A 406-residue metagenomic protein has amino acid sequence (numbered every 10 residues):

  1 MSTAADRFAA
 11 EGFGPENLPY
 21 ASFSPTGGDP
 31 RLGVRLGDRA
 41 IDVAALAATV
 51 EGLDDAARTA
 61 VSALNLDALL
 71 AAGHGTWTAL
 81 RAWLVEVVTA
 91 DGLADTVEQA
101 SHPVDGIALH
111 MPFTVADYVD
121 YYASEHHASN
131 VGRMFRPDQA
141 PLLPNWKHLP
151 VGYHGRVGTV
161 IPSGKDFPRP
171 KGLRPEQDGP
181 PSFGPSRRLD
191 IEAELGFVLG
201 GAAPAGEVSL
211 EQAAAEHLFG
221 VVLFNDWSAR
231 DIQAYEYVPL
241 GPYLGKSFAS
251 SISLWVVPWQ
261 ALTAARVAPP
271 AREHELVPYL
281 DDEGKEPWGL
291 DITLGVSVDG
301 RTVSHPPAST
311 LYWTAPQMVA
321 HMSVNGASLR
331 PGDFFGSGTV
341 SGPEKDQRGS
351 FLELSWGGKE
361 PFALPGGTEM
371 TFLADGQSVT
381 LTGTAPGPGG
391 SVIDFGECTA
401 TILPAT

Functional and structural regions predicted by a protein language model:
M1-T26, R35, I41, A45-H305 (+2 more regions): Active-site microenvironments in enzyme catalytic cores
G14, P287-L290, G326-L329, T371-D375 (+1 more regions): A structural signal for short secondary-structure junctions
G28-L32, T302-V303, V392-E397: Short, mixed charged/polar active-site loops that provide acid/base catalysis or chelate metal/phosphate cofactors
W288-T310, F334-L352: Short beta-strand/loop turn elements enriched in aromatics
P316-A320, S328-P331, F335-T384, G396-C398: Active-site pocket scaffolds in enzymes
T401-L403: Short beta-strand edge segments in extracellular beta-sheet folds
